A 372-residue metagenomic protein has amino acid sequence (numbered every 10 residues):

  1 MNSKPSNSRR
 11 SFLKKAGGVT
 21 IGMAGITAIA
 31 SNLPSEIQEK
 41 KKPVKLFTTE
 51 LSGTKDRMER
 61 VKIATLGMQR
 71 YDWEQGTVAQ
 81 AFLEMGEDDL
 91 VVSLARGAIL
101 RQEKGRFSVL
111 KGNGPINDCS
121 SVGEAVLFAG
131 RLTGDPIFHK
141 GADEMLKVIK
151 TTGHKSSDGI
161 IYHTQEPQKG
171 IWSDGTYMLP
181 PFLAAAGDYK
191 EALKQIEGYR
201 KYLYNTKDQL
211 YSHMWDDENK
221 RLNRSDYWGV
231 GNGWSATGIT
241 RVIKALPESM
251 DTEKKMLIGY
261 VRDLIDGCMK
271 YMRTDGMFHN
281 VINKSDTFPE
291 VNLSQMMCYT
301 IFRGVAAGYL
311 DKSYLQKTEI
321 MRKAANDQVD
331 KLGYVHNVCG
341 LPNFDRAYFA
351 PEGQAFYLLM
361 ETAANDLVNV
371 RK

Functional and structural regions predicted by a protein language model:
M1-S11: N-terminal secretory signal peptides
S6, S35-E39: Sec-dependent signal peptide cleavage junction
S11-L33: N-terminal export signals
K40-G76, L83-S121, A125, A129-E144 (+4 more regions): CBM-like carbohydrate-recognition segments
K55-M58, Y162, H213-D217: The feature captures the short pre-catalytic strand/loop hairpin that immediately precedes and shapes the active-site
A79-F82, I160-Q168, S173-G175: Substrate-binding groove/exosite segments of carbohydrate-active enzymes
V109, Q165-E166, L222-S225, F344-D345: A short glycine/serine-rich beta->alpha loop
G170-N280, T287-C298, S313-V338, Y348 (+3 more regions): Extended ligand-binding clefts on enzyme/binding-domain cores
